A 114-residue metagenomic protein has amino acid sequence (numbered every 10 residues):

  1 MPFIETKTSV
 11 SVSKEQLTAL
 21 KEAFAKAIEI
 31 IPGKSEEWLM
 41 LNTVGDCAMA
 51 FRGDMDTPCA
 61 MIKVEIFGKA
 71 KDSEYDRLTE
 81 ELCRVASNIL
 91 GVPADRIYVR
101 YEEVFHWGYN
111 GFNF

Functional and structural regions predicted by a protein language model:
M1-F114: Interaction-mediating elements
